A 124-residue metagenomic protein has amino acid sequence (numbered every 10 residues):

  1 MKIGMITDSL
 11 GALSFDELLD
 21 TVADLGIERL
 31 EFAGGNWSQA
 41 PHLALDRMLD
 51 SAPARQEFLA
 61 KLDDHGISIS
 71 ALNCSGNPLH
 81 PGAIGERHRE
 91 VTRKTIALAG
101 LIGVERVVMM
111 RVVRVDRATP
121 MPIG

Functional and structural regions predicted by a protein language model:
M1-G4: Extreme N-terminal starter segment of soluble prokaryotic enzymes
I6-L10, A33-W37, C74-N77, V112-R114: Active-site beta-loop-alpha junctions enriched in small/polar residues
L13: Residues that form or flank phosphate/diphosphate-binding pockets in enzymes that use nucleotide phosphates
D16-S38, L98-R106: Catalytic domains of carbohydrate-active enzymes, especially glycoside hydrolases
E17, R55-E57, K61-D64, P78-G124: Active-site acidic/histidine proton-transfer and metal-coordination neighborhood in alpha/beta enzyme cores
E31, A71-N73, V108: Conserved beta-strand positions in the central sheet of alpha/beta enzyme cores
A33, P41-D63: Glycine-rich, positively charged N-terminal anion/phosphate-binding segment
I67-I69: N-terminal glycine-rich cofactor-binding segment that shapes the pocket for flavin-like pterin cofactors
